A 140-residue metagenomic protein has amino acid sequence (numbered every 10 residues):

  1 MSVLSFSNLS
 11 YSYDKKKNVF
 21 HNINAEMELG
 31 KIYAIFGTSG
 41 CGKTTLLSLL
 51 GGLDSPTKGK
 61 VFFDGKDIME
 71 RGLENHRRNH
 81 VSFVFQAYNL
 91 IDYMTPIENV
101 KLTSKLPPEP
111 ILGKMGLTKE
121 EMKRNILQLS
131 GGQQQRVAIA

Functional and structural regions predicted by a protein language model:
L4, F20-N22, H76: Conserved structural motif at the start of ABC-family nucleotide-binding domains
F36-T38: The feature captures the beta-strand-to-loop junction immediately N-terminal to the Walker
G51: Helix-to-loop junction immediately C-terminal to a conserved catalytic motif
G59-D67: Conserved ABC transporter NBD signature motif
D67-S82: ABC ATPase NBD coupling module
P107-E121: Conserved ABC ATPase "signature" region
N125-L129, Q133-Q135: Conserved ABC ATPase signature
I139: Hydrophobic anchor residue at the start of the ABC signature
